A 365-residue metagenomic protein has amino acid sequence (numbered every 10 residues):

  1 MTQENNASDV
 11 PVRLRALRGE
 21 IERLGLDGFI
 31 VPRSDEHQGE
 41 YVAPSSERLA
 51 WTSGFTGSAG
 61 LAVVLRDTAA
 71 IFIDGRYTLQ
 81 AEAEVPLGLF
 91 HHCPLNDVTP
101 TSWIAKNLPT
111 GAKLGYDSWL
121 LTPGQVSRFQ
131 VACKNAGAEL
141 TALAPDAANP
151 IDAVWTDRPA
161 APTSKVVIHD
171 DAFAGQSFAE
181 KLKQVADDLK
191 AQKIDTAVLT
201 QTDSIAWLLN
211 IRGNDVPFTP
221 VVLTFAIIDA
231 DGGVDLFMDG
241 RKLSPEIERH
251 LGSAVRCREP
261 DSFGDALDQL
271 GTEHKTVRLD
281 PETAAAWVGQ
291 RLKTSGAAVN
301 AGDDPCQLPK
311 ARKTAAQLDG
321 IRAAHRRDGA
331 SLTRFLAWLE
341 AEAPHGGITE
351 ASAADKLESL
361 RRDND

Functional and structural regions predicted by a protein language model:
M1-T276, D280-D365: Terminal domain-start leader segments
